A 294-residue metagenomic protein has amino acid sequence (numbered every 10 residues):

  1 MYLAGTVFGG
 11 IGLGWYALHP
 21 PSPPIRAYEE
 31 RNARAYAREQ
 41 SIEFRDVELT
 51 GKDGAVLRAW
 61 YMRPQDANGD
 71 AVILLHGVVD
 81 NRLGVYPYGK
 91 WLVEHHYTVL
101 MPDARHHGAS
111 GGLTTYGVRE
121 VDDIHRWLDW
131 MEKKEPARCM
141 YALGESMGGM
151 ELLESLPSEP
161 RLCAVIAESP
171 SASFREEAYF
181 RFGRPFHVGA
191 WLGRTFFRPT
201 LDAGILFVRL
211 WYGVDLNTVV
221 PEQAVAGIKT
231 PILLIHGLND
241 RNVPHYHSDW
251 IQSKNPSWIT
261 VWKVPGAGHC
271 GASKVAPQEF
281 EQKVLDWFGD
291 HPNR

Functional and structural regions predicted by a protein language model:
M1-T50: An N-terminal hydrophobic leader/cap segment in hydrolases
V78-W91: The serine-hydrolase catalytic nucleophile loop
W91-G111: Conserved alpha/beta-hydrolase
T114-E135: Alpha/beta-hydrolase active-site loop
P157-V214, Q223: Hydrolase active-site cap/lid region
G227-K229, L234-H236, D240: Short beta-strand/loop motif that positions the catalytic acidic residue of the alpha/beta-hydrolase fold
R241-H247: Conserved alpha/beta-hydrolase "acid-adjacent" motif
A267-E281: Catalytic histidine-centered segment of alpha/beta-hydrolase-like enzymes
